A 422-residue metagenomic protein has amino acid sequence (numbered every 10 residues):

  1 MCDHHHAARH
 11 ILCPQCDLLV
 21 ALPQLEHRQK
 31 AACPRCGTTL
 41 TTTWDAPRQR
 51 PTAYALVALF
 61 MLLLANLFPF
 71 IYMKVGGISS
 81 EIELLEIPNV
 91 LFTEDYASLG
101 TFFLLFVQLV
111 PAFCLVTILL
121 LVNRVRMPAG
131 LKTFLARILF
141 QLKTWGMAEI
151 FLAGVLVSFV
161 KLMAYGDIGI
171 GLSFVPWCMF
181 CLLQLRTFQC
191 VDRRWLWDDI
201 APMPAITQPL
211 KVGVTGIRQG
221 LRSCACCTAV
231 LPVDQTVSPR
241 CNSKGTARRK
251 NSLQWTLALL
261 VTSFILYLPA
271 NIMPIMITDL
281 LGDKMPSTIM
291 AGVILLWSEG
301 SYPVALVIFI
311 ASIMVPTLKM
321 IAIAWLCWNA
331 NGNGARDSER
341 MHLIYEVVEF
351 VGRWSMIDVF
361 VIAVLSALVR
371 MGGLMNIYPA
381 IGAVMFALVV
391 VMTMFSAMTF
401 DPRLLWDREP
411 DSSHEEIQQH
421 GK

Functional and structural regions predicted by a protein language model:
M1-K422: Long C-terminal interaction/binding lobes of large macromolecular proteins
